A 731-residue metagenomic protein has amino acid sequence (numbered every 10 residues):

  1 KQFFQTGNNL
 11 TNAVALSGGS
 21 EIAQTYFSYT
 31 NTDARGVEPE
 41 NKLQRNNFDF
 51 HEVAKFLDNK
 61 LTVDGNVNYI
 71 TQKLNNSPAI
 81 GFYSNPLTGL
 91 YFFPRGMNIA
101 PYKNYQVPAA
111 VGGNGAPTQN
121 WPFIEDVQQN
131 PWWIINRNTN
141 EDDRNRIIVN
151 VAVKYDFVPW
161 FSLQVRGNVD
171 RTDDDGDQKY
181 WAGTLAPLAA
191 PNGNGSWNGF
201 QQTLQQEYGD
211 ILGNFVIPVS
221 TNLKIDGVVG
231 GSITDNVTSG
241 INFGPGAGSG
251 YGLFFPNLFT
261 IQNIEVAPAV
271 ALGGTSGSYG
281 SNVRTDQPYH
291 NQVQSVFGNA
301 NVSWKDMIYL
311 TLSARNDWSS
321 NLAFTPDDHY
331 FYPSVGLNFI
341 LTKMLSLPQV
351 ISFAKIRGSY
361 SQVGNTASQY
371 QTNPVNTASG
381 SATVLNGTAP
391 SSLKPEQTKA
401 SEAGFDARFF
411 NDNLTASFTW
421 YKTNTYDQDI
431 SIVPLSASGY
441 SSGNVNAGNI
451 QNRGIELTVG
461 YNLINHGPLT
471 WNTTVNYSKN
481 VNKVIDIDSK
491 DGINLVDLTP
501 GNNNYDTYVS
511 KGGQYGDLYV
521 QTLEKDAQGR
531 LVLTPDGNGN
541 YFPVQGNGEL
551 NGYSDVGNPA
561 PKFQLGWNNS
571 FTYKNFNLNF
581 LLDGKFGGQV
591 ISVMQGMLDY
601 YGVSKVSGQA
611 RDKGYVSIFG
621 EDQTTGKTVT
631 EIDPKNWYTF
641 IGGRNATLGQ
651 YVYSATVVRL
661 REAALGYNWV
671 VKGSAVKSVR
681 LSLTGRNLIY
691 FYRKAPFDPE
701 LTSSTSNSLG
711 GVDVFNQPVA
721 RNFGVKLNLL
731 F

Functional and structural regions predicted by a protein language model:
K1, A79, T234, I241-P256 (+5 more regions): Conserved small-residue
K1, Y83-W133, W181-G195, S239-N282 (+7 more regions): Surface-exposed loop/turn segments flanking beta-strands in extracellular/periplasmic regions
K1-S17, E21, R146, W181 (+5 more regions): Outer-membrane beta-barrel transmembrane domain signature of Gram-negative proteins, especially the mid-to-C-terminal
K1-S17, I22-T30, N104-D156, A269-N299 (+7 more regions): Outer-membrane beta-barrel transmembrane strand signature
S20-V107, E141-D175, S196-G244, A314 (+9 more regions): Transmembrane beta-barrel strand/turn architecture of Gram-negative outer membrane proteins
A186, S319, K585-R680, G685: Extracytoplasmic gating/loop element in the C-terminal half of outer-membrane beta-barrel translocons and assembly
A382-T383, A447-N452, D497-R530, V603 (+3 more regions): C-terminal beta-signal and terminal closure region of outer-membrane beta-barrel proteins
P395-G439, S478: Membrane-embedded beta-barrel scaffold of Gram-negative outer-membrane proteins
